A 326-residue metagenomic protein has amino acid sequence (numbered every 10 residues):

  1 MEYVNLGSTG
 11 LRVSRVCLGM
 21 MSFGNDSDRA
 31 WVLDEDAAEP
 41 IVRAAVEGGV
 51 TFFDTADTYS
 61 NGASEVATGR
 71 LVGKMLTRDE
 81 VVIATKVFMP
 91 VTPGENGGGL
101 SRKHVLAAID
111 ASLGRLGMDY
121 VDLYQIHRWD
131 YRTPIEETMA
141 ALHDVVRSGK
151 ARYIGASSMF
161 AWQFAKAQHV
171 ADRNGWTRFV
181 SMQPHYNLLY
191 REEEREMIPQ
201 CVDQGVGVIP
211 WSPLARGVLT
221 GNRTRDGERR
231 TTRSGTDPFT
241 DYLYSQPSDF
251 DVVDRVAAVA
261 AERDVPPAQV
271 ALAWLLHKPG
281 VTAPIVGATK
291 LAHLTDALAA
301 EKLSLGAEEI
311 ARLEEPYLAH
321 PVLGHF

Functional and structural regions predicted by a protein language model:
M1-V81: N-terminal binding-site loop/beta-alpha segment at the start of enzyme catalytic domains that lines or forms
S14-R15, R78-V81, T85, D119-L123 (+4 more regions): Short acidic capping loops at alpha-helix termini that bridge into adjacent secondary structure
M21-F23, A56-T58, K86-P90, I126-W129 (+3 more regions): Active-site beta-loop-alpha junctions enriched in small/polar residues
F23-D36, V91-L106, H127, R132: Active-site mouth loops of central-metabolism enzymes
V32-A45, L100-L116, F164-Q168: Short, acidic/polar
L71-E80, L113-G117, V146, Q168-N174: Acidic (Asp/Glu)-rich catalytic clusters
L113-T133: Active-site groove signature of glycoside hydrolases
I135-E315, H325: Beta/alpha (TIM)-barrel catalytic core signal, keyed to glycine-rich beta->alpha loops juxtaposed to Asp/Glu that bind
